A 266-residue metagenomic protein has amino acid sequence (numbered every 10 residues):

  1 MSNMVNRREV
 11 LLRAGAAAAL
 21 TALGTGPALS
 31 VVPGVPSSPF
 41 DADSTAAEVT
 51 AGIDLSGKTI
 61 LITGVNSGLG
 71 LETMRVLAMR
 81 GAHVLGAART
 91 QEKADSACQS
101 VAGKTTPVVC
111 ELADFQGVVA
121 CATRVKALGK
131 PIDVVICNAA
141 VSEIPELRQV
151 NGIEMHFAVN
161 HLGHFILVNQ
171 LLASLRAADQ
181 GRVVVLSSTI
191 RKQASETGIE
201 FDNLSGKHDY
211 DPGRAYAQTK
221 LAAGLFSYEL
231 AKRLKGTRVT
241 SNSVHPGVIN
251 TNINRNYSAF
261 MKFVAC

Functional and structural regions predicted by a protein language model:
M1-A18: N-terminal secretory signal peptides and thylakoid transit peptides that target proteins across membranes
M1-S2, G26-L29, G236, N250: Low-complexity, intrinsically disordered short peptide segments enriched in small/polar/basic residues
L12, L20-D43: N-terminal membrane-anchoring alpha-helices
A14-G15, L20, S96, S227: Enrichment for repetitive, rod-forming helical segments
A17, G24-T25, I132, G181: Short, polar/charged, Gly/Pro-enriched helix-capping and turn/loop motifs at alpha-helix termini and inter-helix linkers
P39-Y257: Rossmann-fold NAD(P)H-dependent dehydrogenase/reductase core
S258-C266: Terminal hydrophobic/aromatic helix or amphipathic segment near a protein terminus
